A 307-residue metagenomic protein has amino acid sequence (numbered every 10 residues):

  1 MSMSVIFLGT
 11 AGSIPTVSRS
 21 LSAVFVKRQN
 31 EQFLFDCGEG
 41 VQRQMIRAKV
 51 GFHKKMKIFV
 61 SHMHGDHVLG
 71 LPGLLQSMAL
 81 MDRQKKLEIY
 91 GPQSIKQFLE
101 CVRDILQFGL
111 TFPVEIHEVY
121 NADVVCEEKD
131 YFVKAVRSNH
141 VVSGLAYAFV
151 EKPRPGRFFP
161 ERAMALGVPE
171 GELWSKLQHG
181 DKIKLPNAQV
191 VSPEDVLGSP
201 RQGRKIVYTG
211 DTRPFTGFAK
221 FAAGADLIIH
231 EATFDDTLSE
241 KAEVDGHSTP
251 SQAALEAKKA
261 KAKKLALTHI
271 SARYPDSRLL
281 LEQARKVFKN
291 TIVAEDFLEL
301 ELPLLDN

Functional and structural regions predicted by a protein language model:
M1-V50, Q84-K86, Y147-F149, G198-T209 (+1 more regions): Conserved beta-strand hairpin/beta-sheet module of binuclear metal-dependent hydrolase folds, prominently
I6, Y90, E115-V119, K134-V136 (+1 more regions): General small-molecule cofactor/ligand-binding pocket signal
Q29, K54, M81-K86, G203 (+1 more regions): Short, surface-exposed connector motifs at secondary-structure boundaries
F35-G38, K55-M63, G91-P92, V207-T212 (+3 more regions): Active-site neighborhood of phospho(di)ester-bond hydrolases with catalytic His/Asp-centered motifs
E39-Y90, E118-Y120: Active-site metal-binding motif and surrounding structural segment of the metallo-beta-lactamase
R83-Y120: Active-site neighborhood of divalent metal-dependent phosphoester bond hydrolases
Y120-L267, D276-V287, P303-N307: Metal-dependent phosphodiesterase/nuclease catalytic metal-binding core
K289-E299: Conserved phosphate-binding/catalytic loops in two-lobed NTP-binding clefts
